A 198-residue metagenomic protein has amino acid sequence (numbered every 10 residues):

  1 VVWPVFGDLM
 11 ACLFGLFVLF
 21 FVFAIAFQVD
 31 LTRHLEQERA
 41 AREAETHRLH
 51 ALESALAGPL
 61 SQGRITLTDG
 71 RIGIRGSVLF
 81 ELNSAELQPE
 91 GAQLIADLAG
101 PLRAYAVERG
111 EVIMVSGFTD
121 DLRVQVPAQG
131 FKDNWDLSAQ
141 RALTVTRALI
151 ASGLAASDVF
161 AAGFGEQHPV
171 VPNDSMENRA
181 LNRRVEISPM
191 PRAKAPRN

Functional and structural regions predicted by a protein language model:
V1-S54, G58: Short terminal targeting/anchoring segments
A41-P89, P191-R197: Glycine/serine-rich loop-strand microenvironments at binding/catalytic pocket rims
H47, A51, Q93-D97, R141-T144 (+1 more regions): Extracytoplasmic/secreted proteins, especially bacterial periplasmic and envelope-associated proteins
A57, G100-V107, R147-L154: Sec-exported extracytoplasmic/periplasmic mature domains
R64-T66, R71-L79, V112-S116, T144 (+2 more regions): Soluble periplasmic/extracytoplasmic beta-strand elements of cell-envelope proteins
I74-M114: Domain-scale macromolecular recognition modules
A85-E90, F118-N198: Periplasmic OmpA-like peptidoglycan-binding domain that tethers envelope proteins to the cell wall
